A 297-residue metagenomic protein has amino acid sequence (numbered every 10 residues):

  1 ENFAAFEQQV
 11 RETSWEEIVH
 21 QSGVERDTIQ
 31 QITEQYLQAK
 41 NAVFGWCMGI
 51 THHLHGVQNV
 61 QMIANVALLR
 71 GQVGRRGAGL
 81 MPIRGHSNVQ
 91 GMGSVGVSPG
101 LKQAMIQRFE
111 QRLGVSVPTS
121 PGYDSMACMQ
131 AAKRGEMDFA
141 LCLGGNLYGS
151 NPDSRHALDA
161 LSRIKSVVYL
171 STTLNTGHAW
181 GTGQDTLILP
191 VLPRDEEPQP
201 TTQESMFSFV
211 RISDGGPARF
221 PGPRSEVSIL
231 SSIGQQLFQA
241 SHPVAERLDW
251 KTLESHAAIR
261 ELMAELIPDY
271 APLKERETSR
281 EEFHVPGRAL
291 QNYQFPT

Functional and structural regions predicted by a protein language model:
E1-S87, F109-Q294: Cofactor-pocket helix-loop regions in the catalytic cores of large enzyme subunits
M92-G93: A terminal-accessory region detector
G96-V97: Surface-exposed loop and adjacent secondary-structure segments within mature catalytic domains
G100, I106: Cofactor-binding active-site loop characterized by glycine-rich and histidine/acidic residues
